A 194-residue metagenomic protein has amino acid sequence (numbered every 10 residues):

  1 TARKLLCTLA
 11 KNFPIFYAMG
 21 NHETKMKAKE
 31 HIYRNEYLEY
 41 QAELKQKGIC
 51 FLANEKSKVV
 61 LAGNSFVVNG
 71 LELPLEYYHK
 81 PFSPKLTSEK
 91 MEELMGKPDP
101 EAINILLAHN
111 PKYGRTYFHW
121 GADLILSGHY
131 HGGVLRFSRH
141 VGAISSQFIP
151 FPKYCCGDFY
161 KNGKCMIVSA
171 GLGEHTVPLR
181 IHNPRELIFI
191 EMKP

Functional and structural regions predicted by a protein language model:
T1-C50: Membrane-embedded segments
R3-C7, Q41, E92-G96, G114 (+2 more regions): Short amphipathic alpha-helical segments and helix-helix/interface helices
F16-Y17, I105, P111-I188: Conserved beta-sheet core of the metallophosphoesterase superfamily
N21-E23, E55-K56, L71-P74, N110 (+2 more regions): Active-site metal-binding loops of divalent metal-dependent hydrolases
K27-I32, K80-S83, P178-I181: Short, solvent-exposed loop/turn segments at secondary-structure boundaries
G48, S65, G121-I125: Glycine-enriched alpha-helix->loop->beta-strand junction motifs that scaffold or abut catalytic
I49-C50, K56-G70, Y160-C165, M192-P194: Beta-strand-turn-beta hairpins that frame and shape the catalytic cleft of phosphate-ester-processing enzymes
E72-D99: Active-site-proximal loop/helix segment associated with metal-binding centers of metalloenzymes
